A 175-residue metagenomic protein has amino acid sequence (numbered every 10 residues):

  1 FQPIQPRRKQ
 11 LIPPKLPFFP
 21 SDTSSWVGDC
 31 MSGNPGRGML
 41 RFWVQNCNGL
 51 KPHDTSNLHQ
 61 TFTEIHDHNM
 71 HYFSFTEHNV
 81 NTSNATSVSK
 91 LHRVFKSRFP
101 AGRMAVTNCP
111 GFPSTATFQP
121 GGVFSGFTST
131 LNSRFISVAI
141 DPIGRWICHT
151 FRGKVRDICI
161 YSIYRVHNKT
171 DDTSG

Functional and structural regions predicted by a protein language model:
F1-G175: A shared catalytic/ligand-binding motif for oxyanion handling
